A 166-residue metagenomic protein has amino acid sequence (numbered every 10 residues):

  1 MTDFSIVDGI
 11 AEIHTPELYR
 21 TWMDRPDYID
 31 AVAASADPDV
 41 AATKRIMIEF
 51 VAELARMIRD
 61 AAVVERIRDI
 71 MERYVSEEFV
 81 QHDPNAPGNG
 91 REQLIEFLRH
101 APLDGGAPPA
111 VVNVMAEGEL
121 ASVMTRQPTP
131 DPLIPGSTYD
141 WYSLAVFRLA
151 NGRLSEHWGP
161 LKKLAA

Functional and structural regions predicted by a protein language model:
M1-A166: C-terminal and inter-domain tail/linker signature
